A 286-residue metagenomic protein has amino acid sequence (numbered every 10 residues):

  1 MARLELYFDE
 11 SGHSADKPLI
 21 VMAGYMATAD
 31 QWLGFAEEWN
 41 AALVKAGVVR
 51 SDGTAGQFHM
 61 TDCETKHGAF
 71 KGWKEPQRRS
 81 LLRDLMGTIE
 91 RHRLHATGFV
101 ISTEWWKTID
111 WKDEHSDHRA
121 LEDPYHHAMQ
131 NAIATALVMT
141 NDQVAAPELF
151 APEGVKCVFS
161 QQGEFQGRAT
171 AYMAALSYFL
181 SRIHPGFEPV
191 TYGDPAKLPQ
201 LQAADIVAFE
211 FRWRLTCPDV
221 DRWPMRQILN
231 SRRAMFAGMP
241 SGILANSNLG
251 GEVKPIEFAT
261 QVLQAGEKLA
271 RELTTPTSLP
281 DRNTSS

Functional and structural regions predicted by a protein language model:
M1-S286: Phosphate-ester processing/binding pockets and catalytic centers
